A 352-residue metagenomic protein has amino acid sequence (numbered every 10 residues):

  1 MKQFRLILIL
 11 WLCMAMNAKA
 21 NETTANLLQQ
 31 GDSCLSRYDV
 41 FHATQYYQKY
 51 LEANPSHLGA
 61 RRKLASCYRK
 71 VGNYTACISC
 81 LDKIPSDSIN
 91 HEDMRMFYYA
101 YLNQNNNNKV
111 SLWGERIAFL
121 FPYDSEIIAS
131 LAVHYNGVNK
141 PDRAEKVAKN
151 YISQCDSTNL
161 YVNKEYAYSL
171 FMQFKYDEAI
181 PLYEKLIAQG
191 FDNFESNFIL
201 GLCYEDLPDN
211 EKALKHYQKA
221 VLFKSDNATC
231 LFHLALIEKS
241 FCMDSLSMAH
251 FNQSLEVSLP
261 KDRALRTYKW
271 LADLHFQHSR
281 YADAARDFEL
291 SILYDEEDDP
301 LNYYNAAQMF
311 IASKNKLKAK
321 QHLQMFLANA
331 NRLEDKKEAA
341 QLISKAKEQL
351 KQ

Functional and structural regions predicted by a protein language model:
A18-S79, S88-E92, S344-Q352: N-terminal leader/linker segments that initiate helical-solenoid repeat arrays
T24-A25, L58-G59, N90-E92, S125-E126 (+6 more regions): Helix-start (N-cap) detector for alpha-helical repeat units in TPR-like alpha-solenoids, especially tetratricopeptide
S36-R37, K70-V71, N103-N106, G137-V138 (+6 more regions): Register position in tetratricopeptide repeats
A53, S86-D87, L120, Q154-C155 (+5 more regions): Structural marker of alpha-solenoid helical repeat scaffolds
K63-S66, M96-Y99, S130, K164-E165 (+6 more regions): Canonical tetratricopeptide repeat
A312, L317-Q352: Terminal, low-structured helical/coil segments at or just beyond the last alpha-helical repeat
